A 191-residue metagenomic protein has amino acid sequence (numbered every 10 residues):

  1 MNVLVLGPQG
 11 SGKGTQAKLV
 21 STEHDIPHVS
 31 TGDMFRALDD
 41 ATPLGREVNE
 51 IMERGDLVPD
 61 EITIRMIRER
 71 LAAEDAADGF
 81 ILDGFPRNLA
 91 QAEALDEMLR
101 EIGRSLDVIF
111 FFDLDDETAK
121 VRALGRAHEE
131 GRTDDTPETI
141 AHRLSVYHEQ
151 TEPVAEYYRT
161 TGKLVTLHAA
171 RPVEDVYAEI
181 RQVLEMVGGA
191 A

Functional and structural regions predicted by a protein language model:
M1-A191: Glycine-rich phosphate-binding loop of ATP-dependent small-molecule kinases
